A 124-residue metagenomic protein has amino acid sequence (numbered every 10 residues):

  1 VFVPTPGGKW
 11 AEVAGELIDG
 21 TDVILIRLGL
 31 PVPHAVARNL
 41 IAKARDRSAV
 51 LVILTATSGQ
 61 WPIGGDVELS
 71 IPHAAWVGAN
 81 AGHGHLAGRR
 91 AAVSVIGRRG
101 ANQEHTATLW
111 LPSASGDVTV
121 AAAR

Functional and structural regions predicted by a protein language model:
V1-R124: N-terminal regions of ATP-driven nucleic-acid and macromolecular assemblies, encompassing P-loop NTP-binding domains
